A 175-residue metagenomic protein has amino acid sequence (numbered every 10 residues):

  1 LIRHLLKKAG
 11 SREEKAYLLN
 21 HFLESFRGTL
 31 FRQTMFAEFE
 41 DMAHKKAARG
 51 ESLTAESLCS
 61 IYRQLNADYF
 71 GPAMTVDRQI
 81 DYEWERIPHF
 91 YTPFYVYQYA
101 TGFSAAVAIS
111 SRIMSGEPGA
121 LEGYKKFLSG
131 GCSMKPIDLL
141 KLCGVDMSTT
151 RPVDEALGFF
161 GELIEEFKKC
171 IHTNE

Functional and structural regions predicted by a protein language model:
L1-E13, A37, A43-E175: C-terminal, non-catalytic "cap/extension" segments appended to globular domains
L18-S25: Short beta-alpha connecting loops at secondary-structure transitions that line or flank enzyme active sites
F26-F31, P93: Hydrophobic transmembrane alpha-helical segments of multi-pass transport and channel proteins
